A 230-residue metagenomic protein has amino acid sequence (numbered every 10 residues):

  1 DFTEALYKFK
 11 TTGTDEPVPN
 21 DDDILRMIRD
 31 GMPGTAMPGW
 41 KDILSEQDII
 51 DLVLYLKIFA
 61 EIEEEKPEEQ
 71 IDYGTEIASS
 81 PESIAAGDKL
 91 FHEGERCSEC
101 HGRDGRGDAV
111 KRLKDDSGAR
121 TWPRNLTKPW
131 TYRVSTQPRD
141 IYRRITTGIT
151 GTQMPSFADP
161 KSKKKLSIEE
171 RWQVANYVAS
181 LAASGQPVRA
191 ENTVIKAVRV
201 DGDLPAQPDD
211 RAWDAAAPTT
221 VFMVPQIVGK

Functional and structural regions predicted by a protein language model:
D1-K57, L113-A179: Extracytoplasmic electron-transfer domains, predominantly the class I c-type cytochrome c fold
F9, G107-D108: Short beta->alpha connector loops of Rossmann-like oxidoreductase domains
T14, M37-W40, E63-E68, G102 (+3 more regions): Short, solvent-exposed loop/turn and secondary-structure capping segments
I62-E93, G185-R189: Electrostatic cytochrome c docking/interface patches
S79-D104, K111-G118, V174: Sequence/structural segment immediately N-terminal to covalent heme-attachment motifs in c-type and related
C97, P123, V194: A residue-level signal for beta-strand positions that form part of recognition/binding surfaces within mature
A190-K230: Structural preference for beta-rich elements and adjacent junctions enriched in aromatics
